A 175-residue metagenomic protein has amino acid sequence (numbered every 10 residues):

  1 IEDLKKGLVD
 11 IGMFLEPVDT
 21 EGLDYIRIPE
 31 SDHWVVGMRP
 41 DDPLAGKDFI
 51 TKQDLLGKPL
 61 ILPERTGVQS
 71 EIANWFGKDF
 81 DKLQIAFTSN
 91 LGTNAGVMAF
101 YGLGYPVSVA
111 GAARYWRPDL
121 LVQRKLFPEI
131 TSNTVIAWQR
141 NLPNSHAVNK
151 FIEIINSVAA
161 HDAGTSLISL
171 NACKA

Functional and structural regions predicted by a protein language model:
E2-V9, F14-L15, R65-V122: Hydrophobic hinge/microswitch elements
G7-L8, S31-D32, K47, G57-K58 (+3 more regions): Structured helix-beta-strand junction loops
L15, K58-F80, N144-I152, A159-L170: Secondary-structure junction motif
P17-D19, D41-P43, T66-G67: Short beta->alpha connector loops
E21-R27, S31-H33, D54, T93-N141: Beta-alpha-beta core module
G22-W34, M38-L60, H146: Flexible hinge/capping segments at coil-to-helix
A110-P118, P128-A175: C-terminal effector-binding regulatory domain of bacterial HTH transcription factors
